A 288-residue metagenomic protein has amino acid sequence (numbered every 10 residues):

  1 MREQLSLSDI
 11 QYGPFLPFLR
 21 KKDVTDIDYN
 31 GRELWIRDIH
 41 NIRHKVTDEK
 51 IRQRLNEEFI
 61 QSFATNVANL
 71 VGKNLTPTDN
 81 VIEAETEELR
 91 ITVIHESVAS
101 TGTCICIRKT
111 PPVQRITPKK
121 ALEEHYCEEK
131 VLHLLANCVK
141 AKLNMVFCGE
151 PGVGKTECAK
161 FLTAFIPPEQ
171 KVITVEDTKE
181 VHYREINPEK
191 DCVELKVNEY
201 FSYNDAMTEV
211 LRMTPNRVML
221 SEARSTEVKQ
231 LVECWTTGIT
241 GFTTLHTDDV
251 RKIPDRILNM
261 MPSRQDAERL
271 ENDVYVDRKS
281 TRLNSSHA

Functional and structural regions predicted by a protein language model:
M1-V46, K50: N-terminal anchoring/assembly modules that precede and organize ATP-driven motor systems
I27, V93, G238: Residue-level signature of catalytic and energy-coupling elements of molecular machines, predominantly ATP/GTP-dependent
R37-A141: P-loop NTP-binding catalytic core
L143, C148, F161-Y275: Switch/coupling sub-region of P-loop NTPases
G152: Walker A (P-loop) phosphate-binding loop of P-loop NTPases
K155: Conserved lysine of the Walker
D277-K279, L283-A288: Single conserved hydrophobic/aromatic residue that forms the stacking wall/gate of nucleotide- or nucleobase-binding
